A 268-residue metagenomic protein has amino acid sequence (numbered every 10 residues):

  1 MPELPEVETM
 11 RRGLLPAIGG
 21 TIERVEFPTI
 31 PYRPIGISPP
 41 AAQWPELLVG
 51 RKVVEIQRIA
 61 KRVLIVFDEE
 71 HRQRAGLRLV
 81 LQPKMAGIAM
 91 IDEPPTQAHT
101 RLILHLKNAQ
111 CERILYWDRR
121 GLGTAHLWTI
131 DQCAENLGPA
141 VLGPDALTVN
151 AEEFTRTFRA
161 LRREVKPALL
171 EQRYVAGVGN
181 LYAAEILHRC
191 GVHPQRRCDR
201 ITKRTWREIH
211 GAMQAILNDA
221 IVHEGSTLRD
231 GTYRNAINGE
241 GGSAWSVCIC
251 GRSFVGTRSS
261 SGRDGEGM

Functional and structural regions predicted by a protein language model:
M1-M268: Structured catalytic/nucleic-acid-binding cores of DNA maintenance enzymes
